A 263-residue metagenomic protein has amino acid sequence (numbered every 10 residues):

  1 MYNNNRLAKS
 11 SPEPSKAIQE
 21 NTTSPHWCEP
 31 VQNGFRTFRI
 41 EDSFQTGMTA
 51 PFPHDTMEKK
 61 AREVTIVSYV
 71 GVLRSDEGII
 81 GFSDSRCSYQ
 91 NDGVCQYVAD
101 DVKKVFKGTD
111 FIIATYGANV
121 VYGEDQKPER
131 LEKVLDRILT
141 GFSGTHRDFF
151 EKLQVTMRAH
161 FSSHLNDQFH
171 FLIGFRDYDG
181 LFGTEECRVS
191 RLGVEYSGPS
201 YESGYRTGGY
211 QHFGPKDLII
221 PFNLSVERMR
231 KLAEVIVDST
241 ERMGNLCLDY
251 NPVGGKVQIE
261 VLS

Functional and structural regions predicted by a protein language model:
R6, R36-R39, R62: Basic polycationic patches enriched in arginine
S10-S11, S15, S24, S43: Serine residues within intrinsically disordered or low-complexity segments
R36, S43-Q45, P53: Short hydrophobic targeting helices and cationic amphipathic motifs that mediate membrane/organellar targeting
K59-S263: N-terminal nucleophile
